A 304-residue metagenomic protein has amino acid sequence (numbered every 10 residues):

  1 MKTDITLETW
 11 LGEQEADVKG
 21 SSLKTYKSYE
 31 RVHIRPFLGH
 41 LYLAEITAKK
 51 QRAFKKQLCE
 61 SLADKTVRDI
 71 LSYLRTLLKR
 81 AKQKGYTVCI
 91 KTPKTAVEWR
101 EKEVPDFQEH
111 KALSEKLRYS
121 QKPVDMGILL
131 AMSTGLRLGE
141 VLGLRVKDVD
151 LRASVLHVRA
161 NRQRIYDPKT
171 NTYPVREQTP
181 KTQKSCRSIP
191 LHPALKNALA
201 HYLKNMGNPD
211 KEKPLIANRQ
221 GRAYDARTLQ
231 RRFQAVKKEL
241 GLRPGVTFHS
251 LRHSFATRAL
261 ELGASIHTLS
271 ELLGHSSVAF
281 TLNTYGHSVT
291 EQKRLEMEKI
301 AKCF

Functional and structural regions predicted by a protein language model:
M1-K49, Y202-G207, K211, T290: N-terminal DNA-binding module of tyrosine recombinases/phage integrases
I5, D17, R162, L273-E298: Catalytic-site neighborhood detector that most strongly recognizes the C-terminal catalytic loop/helix of tyrosine
H33, L41-K56, E60-P93, R137-G139: N-terminal DNA-binding recognition helix of tyrosine site-specific recombinases/integrases
D64, R68, Q83-L144, R152 (+3 more regions): Basic, Lys/Arg- and aromatic-enriched nucleic-acid-binding interface segment
K65, Q83, L129, S133-L136 (+6 more regions): C-terminal catalytic core of tyrosine-transesterase DNA break-rejoin enzymes
F107, G143-H201: Conserved tyrosine-mediated DNA breakage-rejoining catalytic core shared by Y-recombinases
K116, P168-T172, L262, N283 (+1 more regions): DNA/chromatin major-groove-contacting recognition/catalytic segments
H192-R243: Active-site/catalytic core of tyrosine-dependent DNA strand-transfer enzymes
